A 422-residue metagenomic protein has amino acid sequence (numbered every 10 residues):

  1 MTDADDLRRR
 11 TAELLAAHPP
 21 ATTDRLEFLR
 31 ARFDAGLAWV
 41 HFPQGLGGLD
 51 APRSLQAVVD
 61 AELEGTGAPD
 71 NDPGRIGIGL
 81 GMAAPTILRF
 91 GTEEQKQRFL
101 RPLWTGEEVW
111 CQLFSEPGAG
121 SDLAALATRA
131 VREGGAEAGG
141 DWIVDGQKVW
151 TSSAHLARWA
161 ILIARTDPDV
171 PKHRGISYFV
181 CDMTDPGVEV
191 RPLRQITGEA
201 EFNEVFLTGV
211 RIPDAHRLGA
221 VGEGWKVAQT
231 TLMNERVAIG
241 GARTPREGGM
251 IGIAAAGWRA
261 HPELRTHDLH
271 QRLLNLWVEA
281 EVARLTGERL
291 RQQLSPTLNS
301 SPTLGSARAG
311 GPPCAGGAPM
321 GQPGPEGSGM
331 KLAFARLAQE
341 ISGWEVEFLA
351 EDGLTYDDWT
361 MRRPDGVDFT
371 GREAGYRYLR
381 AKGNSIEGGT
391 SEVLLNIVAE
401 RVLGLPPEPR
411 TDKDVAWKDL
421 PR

Functional and structural regions predicted by a protein language model:
M1-G77, L88-F90, R98, P102 (+8 more regions): Amphipathic, small/basic residue-rich leader segments at the start of a protein or domain
P20, S328, L332-R422: Alpha-helix capping/hinge segments and adjacent helical runs
G106-F114, I163: A short, Trp-centered hydrophobic/proline-enriched beta-strand micro-motif
A119, V149-A154, I196-T197, G383-G388: Glycine-rich phosphate/pyrophosphate-binding beta-alpha loops
T128-R132: A structural signal for short hydrophobic beta-strand segments in well-ordered beta-sheet cores
G140-D141, D145-R191: A short core secondary-structure module
V188-L285, S300-L304, R308, P313-P319 (+2 more regions): Glycine-rich beta->alpha junctions and the first turn(s) of the following alpha-helix
H267, E281-R308, P313-G366: C-terminal helix-coil-helix/basic helical segment that borders enzyme active sites and/or dimer interfaces and provides
